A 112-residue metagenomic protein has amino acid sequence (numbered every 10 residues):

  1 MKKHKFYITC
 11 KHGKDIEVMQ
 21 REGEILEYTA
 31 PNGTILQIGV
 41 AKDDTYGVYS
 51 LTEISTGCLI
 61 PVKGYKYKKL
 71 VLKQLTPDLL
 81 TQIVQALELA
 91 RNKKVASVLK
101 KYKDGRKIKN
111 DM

Functional and structural regions predicted by a protein language model:
M1-G33: Negatively charged, low-complexity tracts enriched in Asp/Glu with abundant Ser/Thr
M1-H4, K103-M112: Short intrinsically disordered terminal tails
E22-I25, G39-A41, N92-L99, D104-G105: Non-catalytic tandem-repeat scaffold regions and their flanking low-complexity/translocation tails
T34-T81: Acidic, low-complexity, intrinsically disordered interaction modules
L79, I83, L87-R91: Acidic, low-complexity intrinsically disordered segments
